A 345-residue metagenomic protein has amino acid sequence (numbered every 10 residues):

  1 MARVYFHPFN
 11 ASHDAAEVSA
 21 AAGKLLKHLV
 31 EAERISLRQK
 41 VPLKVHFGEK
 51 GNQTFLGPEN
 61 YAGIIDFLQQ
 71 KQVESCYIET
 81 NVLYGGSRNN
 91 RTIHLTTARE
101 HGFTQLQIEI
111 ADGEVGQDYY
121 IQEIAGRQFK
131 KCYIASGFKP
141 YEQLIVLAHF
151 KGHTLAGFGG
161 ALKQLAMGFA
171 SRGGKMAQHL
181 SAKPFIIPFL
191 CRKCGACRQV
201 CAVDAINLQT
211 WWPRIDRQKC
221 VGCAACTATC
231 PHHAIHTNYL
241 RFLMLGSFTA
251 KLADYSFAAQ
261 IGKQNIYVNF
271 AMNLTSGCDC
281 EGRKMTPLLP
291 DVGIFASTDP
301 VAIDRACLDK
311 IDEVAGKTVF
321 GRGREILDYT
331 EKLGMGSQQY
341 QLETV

Functional and structural regions predicted by a protein language model:
A2-K40, V45-N60, D66-E79, Y84-V345: Extended, low-polarity segments enriched in aliphatic/aromatic residues
